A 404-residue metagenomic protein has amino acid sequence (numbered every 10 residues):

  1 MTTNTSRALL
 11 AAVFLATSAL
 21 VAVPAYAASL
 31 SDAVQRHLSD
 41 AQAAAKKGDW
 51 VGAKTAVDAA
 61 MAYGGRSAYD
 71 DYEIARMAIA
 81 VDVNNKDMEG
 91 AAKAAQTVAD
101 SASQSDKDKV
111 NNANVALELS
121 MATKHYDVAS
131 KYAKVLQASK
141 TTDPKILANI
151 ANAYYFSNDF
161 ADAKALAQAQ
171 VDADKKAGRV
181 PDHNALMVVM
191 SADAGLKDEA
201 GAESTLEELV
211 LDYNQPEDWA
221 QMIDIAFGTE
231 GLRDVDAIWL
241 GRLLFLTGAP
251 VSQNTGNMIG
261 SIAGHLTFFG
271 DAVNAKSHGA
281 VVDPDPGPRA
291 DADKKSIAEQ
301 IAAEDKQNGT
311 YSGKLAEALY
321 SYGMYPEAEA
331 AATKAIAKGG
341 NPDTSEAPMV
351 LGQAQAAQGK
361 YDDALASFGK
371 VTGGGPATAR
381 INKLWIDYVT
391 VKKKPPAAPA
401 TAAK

Functional and structural regions predicted by a protein language model:
T2-T97, S101, S105-N111, A377 (+2 more regions): N-terminal leader/linker segments that initiate helical-solenoid repeat arrays
L30-S39, A68-A75, S105-V115, S139-N149 (+10 more regions): Generic helix N-cap/helix-start motif at coil->alpha-helix transitions
A44, A78, D82, S120 (+7 more regions): Residue at a conserved register position within TPR or TPR-like alpha-solenoid repeats
V57-A59, M88-A99, Y126-A138, D162-A173 (+7 more regions): Alpha-helical repeat scaffolds
N85-N149: Surface-exposed, polar helix/loop patches in the mature regions of secreted/periplasmic/lumenal proteins that form
H278-L315, A330: Flexible internal linker/loop segments at domain or repeat junctions
N308-K404: C-terminal soluble interaction/assembly domains
